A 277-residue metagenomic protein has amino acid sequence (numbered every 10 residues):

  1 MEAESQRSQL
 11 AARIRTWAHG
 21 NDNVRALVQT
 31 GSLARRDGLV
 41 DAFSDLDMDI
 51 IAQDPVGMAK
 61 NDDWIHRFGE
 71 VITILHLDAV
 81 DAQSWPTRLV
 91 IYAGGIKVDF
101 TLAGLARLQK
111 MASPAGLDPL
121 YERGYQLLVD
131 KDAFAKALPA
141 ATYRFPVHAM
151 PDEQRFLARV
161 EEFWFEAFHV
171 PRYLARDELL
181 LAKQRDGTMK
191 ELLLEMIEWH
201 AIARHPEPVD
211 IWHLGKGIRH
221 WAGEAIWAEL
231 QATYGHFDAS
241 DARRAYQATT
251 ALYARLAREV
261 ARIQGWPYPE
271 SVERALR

Functional and structural regions predicted by a protein language model:
M1-D22, T30-A42, D49-M111: Metal-dependent nucleotidyltransferase catalytic core
A3, R67-R176, L181: Conserved NTP/Mg2+-binding pocket subregion across the NTase superfamily
L10-R13, D63, A141-V147, L230-Q231: Short amphipathic alpha-helical segments, especially helix-boundary/capping motifs
D41, Y125-L127, K216: Flexible, active-site-adjacent loop/turn segments at secondary-structure boundaries
P146-R277: Conserved nucleotidyltransferase catalytic core and NTase-mimicking acidic/glycine-rich helix/loop elements in nucleic
